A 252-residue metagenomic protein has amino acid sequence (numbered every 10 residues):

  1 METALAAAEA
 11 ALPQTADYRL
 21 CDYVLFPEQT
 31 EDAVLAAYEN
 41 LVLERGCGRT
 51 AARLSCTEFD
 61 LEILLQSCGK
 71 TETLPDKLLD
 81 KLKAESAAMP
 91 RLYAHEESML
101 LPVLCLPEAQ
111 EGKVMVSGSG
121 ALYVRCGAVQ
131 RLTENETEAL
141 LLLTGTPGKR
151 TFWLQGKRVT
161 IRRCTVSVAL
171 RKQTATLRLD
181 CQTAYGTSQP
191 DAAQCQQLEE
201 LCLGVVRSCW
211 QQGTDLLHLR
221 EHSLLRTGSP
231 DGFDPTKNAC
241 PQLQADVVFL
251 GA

Functional and structural regions predicted by a protein language model:
M1-A252: Membrane-proximal alpha-helical signals and transmembrane carboxylates
